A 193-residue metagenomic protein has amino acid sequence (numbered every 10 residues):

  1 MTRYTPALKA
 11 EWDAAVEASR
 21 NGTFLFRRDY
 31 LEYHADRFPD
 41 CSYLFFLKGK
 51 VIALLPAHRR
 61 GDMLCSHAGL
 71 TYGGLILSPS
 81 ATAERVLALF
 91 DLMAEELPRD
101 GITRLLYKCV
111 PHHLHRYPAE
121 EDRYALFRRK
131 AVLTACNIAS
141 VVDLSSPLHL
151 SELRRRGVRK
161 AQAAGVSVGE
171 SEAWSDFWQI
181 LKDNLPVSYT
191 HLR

Functional and structural regions predicted by a protein language model:
M1-W12, G165-F177: A short beta-loop-alpha structural element at the N-terminal edge of CoA-dependent acyl/N-acetyltransferase catalytic
G22-H34: Short, basic/aromatic recognition patches
L31-L97: Conserved donor-binding loop and adjoining core beta-sheet/short helix segment in diverse acyl/aminoacyl transferases
L44, A53-L54, R104-C109, G169-E170: A structural signal for short, well-ordered beta-strand segments and their strand-loop junctions that often border
R85-S167: Acyl-donor-binding surface of acyltransferase catalytic domains
R155, A161-A163, W174, W178-L185: Loop-centered beta-sheet repeat module
T190-R193: Conserved small/polar residues in nucleotide/adenosyl-binding loops
